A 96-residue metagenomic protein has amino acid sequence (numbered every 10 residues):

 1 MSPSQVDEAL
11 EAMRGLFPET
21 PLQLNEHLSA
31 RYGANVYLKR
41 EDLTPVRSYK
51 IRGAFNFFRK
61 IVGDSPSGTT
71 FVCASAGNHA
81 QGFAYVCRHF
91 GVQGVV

Functional and structural regions predicted by a protein language model:
M1-V96: PLP-dependent amino-acid enzyme catalytic core
